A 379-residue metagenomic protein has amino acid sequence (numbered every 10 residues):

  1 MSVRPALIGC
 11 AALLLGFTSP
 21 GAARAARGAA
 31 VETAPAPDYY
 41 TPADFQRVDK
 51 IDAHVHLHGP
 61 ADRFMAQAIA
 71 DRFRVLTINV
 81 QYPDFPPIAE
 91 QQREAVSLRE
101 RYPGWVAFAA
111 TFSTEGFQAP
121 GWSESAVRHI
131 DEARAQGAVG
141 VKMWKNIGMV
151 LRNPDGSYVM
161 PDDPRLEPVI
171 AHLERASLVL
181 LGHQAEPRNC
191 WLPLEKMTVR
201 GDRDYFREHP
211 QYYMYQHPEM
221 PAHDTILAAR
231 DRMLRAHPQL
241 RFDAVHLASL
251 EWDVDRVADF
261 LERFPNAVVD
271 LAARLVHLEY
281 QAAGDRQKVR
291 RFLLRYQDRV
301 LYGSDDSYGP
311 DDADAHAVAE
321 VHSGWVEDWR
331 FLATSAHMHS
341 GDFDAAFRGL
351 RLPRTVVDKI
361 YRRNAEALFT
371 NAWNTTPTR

Functional and structural regions predicted by a protein language model:
M1-V3: N-terminal secretory signal peptides that target proteins for export/translocation
A6-T18: Bacterial N-terminal signal peptides
A25-W105, E124-S125: An N-terminally biased module of ancient metal coordination in phosphate/nucleic-acid-related enzymes
T41-A43, R93-M214, P218, L275: Active-site gating/metal-coordination segments in enzymes
Q46-K50, Y212-Y215, A236-D243: Short, surface-exposed connector motifs at secondary-structure boundaries
I51-V55, V75-I78, V106-T111, V141-M143 (+4 more regions): Hydrophobic faces of well-ordered beta-strands that scaffold small-molecule active sites in alpha/beta enzyme cores
H54-D62, Q81-Q91, E115-E124, L151 (+4 more regions): Acidic-and-aromatic substrate-binding clefts and catalytic sites of carbohydrate-active enzymes
P218, A222-R232, H237-R379: H/E-rich (His + Asp/Glu) clusters that bind or coordinate divalent metals
